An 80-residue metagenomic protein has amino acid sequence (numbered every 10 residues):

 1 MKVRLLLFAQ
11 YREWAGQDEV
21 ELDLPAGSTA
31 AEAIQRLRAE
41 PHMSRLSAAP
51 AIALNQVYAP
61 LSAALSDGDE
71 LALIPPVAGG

Functional and structural regions predicted by a protein language model:
M1-G79: Ubiquitin-like/PB1-type beta-grasp interaction modules and other compact soluble beta-rich domains
